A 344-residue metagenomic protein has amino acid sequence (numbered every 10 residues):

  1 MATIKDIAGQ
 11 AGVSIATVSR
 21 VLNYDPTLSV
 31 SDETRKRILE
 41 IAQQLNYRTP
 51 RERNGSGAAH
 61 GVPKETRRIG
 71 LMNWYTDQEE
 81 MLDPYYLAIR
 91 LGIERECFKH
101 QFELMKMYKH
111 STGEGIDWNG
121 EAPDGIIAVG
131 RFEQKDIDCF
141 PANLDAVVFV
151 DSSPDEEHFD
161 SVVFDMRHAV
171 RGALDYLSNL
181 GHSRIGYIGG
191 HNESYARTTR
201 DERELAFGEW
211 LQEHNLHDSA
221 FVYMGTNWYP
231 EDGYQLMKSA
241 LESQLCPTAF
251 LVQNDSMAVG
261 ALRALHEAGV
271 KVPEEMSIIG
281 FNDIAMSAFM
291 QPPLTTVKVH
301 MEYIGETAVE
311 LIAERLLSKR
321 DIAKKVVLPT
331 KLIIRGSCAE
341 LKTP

Functional and structural regions predicted by a protein language model:
M1-H60: N-terminal helix-turn-helix DNA-binding module of bacterial transcription factors
A2, G61-D175, A240-E242, S256: Alpha-helical recognition/docking segments in bacterial nutrient-uptake and carbohydrate-utilization systems
S14, R48, R67, D124 (+2 more regions): Short acidic/polar active-site loop segments enriched in Thr and Asp
I41, G92, E96, E202-H214 (+1 more regions): Alpha-helical structural signal in soluble globular domains
T76-L87, Y108-G113, V162-G172, I188-Q212 (+5 more regions): Hinge/beta->alpha junction and helix N-cap segments in small-molecule ligand-binding domains
G120-V129, G186-G189, Y223, Q244-M257 (+1 more regions): Periplasmic-binding protein-like
K238-P344: Flexible loop/turn connectors
